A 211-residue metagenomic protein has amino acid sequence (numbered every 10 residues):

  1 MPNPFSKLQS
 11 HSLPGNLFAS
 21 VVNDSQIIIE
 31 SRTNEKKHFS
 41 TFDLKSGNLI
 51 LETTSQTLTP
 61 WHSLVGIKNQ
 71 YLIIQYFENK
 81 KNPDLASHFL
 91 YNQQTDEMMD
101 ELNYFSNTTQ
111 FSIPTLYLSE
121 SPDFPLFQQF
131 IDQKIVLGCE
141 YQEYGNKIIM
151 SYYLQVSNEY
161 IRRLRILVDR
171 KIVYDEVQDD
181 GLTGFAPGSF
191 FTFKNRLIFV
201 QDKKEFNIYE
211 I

Functional and structural regions predicted by a protein language model:
M1-G47, L51: N-terminal "mature head" segments of proteins
L8-N23, S55-Q70, E97-E143, D180-N195: Repeated scaffold domains used in trafficking and secretory/extracellular systems, primarily beta-propellers
F18-T33, S40, N69-P83, E97 (+4 more regions): Short beta-strand elements that form the blades of beta-propeller/WD-repeat-like and other beta-sheet-rich scaffold
S40-D43, A86-D96, I161-R170: Beta-propeller blade signature
G47, K80, Q128-K134, Y141 (+3 more regions): Eukaryote-biased, non-catalytic alpha-solenoid scaffold regions
N48-Q93: A broadly used, surface-exposed interaction patch
R170-I211: Hydrophilic extracytoplasmic domains
